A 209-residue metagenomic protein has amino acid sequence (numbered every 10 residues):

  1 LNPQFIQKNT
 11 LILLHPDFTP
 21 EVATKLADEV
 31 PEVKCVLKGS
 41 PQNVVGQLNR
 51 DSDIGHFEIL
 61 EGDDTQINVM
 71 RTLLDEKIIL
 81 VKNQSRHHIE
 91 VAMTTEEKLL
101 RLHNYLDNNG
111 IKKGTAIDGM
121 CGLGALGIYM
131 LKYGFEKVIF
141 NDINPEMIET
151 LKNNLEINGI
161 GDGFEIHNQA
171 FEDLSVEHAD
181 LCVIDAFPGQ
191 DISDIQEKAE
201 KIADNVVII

Functional and structural regions predicted by a protein language model:
N2-L14, H103-I117, S175-C182: Mobile, glycine- and charge-enriched loop segments and immediately flanking short secondary-structure elements within
F5-N9, H15-T94: Non-catalytic substrate-recognition/targeting regions of SAM-dependent transferases
L11-H15, V36-K38, C182-I184, V206-I209: Short, hydrophobic beta-strand segments that form beta-sheet elements in well-ordered domains
P16-T24, E96-Y105, D191-Q196: Well-ordered, non-membrane alpha-helical segments in soluble/globular domains
K34, G114, E136, D180-L181 (+1 more regions): Conserved acidic residues
L99-A170: Conserved SAM/SAH cofactor-binding pocket of Class I
G161, I166-I209: S-adenosylmethionine
